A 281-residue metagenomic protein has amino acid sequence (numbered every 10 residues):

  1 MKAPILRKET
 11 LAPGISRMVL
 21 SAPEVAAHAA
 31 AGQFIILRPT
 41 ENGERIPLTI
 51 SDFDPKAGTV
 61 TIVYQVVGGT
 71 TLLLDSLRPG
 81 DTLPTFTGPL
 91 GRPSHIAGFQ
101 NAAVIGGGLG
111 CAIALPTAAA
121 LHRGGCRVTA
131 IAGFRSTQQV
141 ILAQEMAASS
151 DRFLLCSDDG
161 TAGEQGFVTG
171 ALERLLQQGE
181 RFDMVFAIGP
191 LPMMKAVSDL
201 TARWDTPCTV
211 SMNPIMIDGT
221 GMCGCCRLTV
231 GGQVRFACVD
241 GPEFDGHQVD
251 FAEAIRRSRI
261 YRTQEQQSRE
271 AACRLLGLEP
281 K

Functional and structural regions predicted by a protein language model:
M1-D81: Ferredoxin-reductase
R7, D52, L155-S157, V210 (+1 more regions): Structural signal for conserved beta-strand scaffold positions within catalytic alpha/beta enzyme cores
L37, T85-F86, L228: A generic structural signal for residues embedded in beta-strands
T40, G88-P89, G231: Short, surface-exposed secondary-structure boundary micro-motifs
G43-D52, L90-N101, C238: Short, Lys/Arg- and Gly-enriched loop/turn segments at beta-strand edges
G69-I217: FNR/FR-type flavoprotein reductase catalytic core
I113, L191, N213-E243, R274-L275: Local cysteine-cluster metal-coordination motifs and their immediate loop/turn environment, predominantly Fe-S cluster
F236-D240, F244-K281: Short Fe-S-cluster ligation motifs
